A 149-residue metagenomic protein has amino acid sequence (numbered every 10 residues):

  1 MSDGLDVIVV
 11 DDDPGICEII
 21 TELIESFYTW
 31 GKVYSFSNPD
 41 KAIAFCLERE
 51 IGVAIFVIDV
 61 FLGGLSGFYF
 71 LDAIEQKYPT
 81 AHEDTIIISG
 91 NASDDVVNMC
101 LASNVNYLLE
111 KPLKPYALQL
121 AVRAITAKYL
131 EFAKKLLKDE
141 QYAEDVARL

Functional and structural regions predicted by a protein language model:
P14-F36: Two-component/phosphorelay signaling modules centered on CheY-like receiver
S35-I55: Acidic, metal-coordinating helix/loop segments flanking the phosphotransfer/catalytic sites of two-component signaling
N38, S66-Y69: Acidic catalytic/metal-coordinating carboxylates
A44, F68-A81: Short amphipathic alpha-helix used as the core "switch/output" element in two-component signaling
Y69, H82, A92-Y107: Alpha4 helix (beta4-alpha4-beta5 surface) of REC/receiver domains from two-component response regulators
L113-V122: C-terminal output helix
A127-L149: CheY-like receiver
